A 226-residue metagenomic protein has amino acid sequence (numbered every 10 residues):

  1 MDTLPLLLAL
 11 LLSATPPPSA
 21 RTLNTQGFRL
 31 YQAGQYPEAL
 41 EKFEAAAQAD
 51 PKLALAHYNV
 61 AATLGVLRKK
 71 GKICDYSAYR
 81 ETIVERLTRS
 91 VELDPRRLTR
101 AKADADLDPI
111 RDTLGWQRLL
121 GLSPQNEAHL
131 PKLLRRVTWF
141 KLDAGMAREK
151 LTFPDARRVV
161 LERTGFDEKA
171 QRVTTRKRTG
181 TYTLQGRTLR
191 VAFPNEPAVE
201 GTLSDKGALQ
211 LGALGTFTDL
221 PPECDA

Functional and structural regions predicted by a protein language model:
P17-Y31, Y58: Alpha-helical tetratricopeptide repeat
A61, V66-I73: Short coil/turn linking the two alpha-helices of tandem helical-hairpin repeats
D112-G145, F217-C224: Pro/Ala/Gly-rich low-complexity, hydrophilic intrinsically disordered segments
F140-R190, P194-A198, L211-G215: N-terminal glycine/threonine-rich, aromatic-flanked beta-hairpin/loop signature
